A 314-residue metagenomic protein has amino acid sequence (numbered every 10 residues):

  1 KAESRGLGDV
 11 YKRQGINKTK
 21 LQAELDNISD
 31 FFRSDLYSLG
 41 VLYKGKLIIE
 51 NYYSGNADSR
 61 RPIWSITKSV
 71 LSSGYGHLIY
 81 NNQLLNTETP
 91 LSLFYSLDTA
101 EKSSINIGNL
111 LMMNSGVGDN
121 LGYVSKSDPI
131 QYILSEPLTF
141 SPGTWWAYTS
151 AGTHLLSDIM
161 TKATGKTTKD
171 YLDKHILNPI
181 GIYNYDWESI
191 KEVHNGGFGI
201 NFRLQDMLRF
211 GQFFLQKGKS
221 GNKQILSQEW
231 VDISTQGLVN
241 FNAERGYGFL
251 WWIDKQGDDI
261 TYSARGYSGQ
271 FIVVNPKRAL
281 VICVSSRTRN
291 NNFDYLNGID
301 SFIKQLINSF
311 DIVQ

Functional and structural regions predicted by a protein language model:
K1-Y11: Single conserved hydrophobic/aromatic residue that forms the stacking wall/gate of nucleotide- or nucleobase-binding
D26-N56, I272-V273, A279-C283: A short, well-structured edge-of-sheet supersecondary motif
D26-S29, R60, L78-Y148: Active-site-proximal loop and beta-strand segments within enzyme catalytic domains
G45, R61-N86, L110, L156-M160 (+2 more regions): Active-site SXXK
N81-M113, S135, T164-F202: Active-site helix/loop module of the DD-peptidase/beta-lactamase fold, centered on the serine-lysine SxxK catalytic
G152-I159, F198-K219, Q270-R287: Active-site-proximal alpha-helical segments within enzyme catalytic domains
N184, V231-C283: Active-site Gly/Thr loop motif
G266-Q314: Structured C-terminal helix/loop/strand segments within mature extracytoplasmic catalytic/sensor domains
